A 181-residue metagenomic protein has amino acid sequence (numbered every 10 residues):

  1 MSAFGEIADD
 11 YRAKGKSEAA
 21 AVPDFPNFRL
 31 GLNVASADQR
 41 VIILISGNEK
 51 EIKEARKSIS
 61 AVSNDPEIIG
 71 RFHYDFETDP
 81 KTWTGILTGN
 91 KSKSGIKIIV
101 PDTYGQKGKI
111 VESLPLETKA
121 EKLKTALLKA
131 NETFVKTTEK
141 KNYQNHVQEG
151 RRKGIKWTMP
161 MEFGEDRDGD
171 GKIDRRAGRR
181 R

Functional and structural regions predicted by a protein language model:
M1-R181: Proteins that catalyze or organize thiol-disulfide redox chemistry and the adjacent proteostasis machinery handling
